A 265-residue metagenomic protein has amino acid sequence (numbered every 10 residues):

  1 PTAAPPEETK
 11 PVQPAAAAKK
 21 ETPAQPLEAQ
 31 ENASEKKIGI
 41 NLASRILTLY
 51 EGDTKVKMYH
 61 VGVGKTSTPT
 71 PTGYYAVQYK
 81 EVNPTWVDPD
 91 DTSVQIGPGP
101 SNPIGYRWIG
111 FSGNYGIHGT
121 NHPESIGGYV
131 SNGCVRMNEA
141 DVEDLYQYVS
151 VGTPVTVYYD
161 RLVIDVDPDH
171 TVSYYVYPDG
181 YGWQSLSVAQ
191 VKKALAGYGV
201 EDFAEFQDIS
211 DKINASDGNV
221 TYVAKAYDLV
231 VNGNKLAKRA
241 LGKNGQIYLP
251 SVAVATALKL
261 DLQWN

Functional and structural regions predicted by a protein language model:
T2-E28: Low-complexity, acidic Ser/Thr/Pro-rich repeat tracts that form intrinsically disordered stalk/linker regions of very
K19-T22, P26, A33, P89-D217: Exported/periplasmic cell-wall-interacting domains
A24-T66: A structural motif detector for short, solvent-exposed N-terminal "entry" segments of globular domains
A33-E35, L42-R45, V56-M58, T72-Y74 (+8 more regions): Extracytoplasmic
I38-R45, T66-P123, Y222: Long, compositionally biased stretches
A43, G73, D141-L145, S187 (+1 more regions): Stable alpha-helical elements in mature extracytoplasmic
D53, N83, R161-I164: Short, charged beta-turn/beta-strand-edge "cap" motif at the junction between a beta-strand and an adjacent loop
D208-N265: Primary recognition of N-terminal secretory signal peptides and signal-anchoring hydrophobic helices
